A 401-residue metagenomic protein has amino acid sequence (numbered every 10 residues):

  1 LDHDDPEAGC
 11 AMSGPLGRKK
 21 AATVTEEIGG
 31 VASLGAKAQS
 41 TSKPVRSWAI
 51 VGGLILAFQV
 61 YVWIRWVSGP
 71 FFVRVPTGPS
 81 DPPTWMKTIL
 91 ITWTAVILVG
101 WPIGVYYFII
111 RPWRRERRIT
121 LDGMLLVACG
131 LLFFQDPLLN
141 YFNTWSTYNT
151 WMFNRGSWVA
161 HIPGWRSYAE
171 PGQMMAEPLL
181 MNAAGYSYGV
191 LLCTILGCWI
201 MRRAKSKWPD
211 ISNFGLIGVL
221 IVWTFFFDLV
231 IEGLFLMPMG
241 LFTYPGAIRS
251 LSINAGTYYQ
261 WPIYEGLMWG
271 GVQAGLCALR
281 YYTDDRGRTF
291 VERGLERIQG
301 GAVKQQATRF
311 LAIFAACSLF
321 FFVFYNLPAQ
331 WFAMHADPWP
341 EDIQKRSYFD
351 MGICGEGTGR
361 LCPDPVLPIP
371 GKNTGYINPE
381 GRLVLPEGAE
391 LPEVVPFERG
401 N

Functional and structural regions predicted by a protein language model:
D2-D5: Intrinsic-disorder-associated, low-complexity terminal segments enriched in Asp/Asn/His/Tyr and depleted of Lys/Arg
C10, G14, T23-N401: Aromatic-rich, lipid-facing transmembrane alpha helices and their immediate juxtamembrane interface loops in integral
